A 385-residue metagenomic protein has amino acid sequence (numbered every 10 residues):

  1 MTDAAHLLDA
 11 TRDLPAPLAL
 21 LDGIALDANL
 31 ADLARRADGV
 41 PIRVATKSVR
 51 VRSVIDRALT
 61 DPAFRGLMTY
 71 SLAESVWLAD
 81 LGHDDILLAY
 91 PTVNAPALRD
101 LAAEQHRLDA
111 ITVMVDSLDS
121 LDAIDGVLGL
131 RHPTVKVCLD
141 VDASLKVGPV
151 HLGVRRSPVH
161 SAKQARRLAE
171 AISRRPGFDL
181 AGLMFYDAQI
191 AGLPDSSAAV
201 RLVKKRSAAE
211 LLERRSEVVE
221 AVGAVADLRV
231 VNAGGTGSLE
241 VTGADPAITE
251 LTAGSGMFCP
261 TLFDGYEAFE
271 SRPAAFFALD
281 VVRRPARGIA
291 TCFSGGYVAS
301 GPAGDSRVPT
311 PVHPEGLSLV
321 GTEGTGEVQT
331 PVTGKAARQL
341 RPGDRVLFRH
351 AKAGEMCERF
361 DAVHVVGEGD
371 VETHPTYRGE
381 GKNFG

Functional and structural regions predicted by a protein language model:
T2-H6, A25-V54, Y70: N-terminal glycine-rich anion-binding loops that anchor highly charged ligand groups
T2-L21: Generic N-terminal amphipathic, Lys/Arg-enriched alpha-helix
A45-D187: Active-site-proximal beta-alpha core segment in soluble small-molecule metabolic enzymes
V51-S53, L78, I190-G192, S238-V241 (+3 more regions): Flexible loop/turn segments at secondary-structure boundaries
A143-P260: Active-site loop/helix belt of alpha/beta enzymes
L202-A209, G237-P314: Active-site loop ensemble at the mouth of alpha/beta enzyme cores that anchors a bound cofactor
R284-G385: C-terminal accessory subdomain/extension
